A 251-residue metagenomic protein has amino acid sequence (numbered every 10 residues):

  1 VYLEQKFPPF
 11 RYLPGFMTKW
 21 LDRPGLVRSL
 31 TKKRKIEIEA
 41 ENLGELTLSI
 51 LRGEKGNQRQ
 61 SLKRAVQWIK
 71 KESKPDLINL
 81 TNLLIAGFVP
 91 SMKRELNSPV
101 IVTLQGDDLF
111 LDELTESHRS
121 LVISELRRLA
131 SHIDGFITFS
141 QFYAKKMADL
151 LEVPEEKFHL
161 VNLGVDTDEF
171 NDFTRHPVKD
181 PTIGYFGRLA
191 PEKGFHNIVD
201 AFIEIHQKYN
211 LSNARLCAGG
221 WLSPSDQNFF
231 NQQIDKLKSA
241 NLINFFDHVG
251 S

Functional and structural regions predicted by a protein language model:
V1-Q67: A conserved catalytic-core segment of Leloir-type glycosyltransferases
V66-I85: Short N-terminal targeting/anchoring amphipathic segment
V66-K71, R94, H118-F136: Membrane-proximal helix-turn-helix segments that form the acceptor-binding/catalytic region of lipid-linked
L77-N79, M92-F110, F158: Active-site proximal beta-strand in glycosyltransferases
D112-L114, A148-D149, E156, V165-D180: Acidic anion/phosphate-binding donor-loop and adjacent secondary structure in glycosyltransferase catalytic cores
F142, G164: Carbohydrate-associated surface elements
H176-K193, V199-E204, L216-C217: Conserved donor-binding/catalytic core segment of Leloir-type glycosyltransferases
C217-G220, N228-S251: Nucleotide-activated donor-binding/catalytic signature segment of Leloir-type glycosyltransferases, i.e., the conserved
